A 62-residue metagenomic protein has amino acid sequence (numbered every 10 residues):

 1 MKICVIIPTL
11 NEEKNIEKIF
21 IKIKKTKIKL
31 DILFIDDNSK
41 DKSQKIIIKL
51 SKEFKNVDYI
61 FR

Functional and structural regions predicted by a protein language model:
M1-K2, K25, K52-E53: Short, Lys/Arg-enriched, disordered terminal segments
K2-C4, D31: Cell-envelope/extracellular polymer assembly enzymes that use nucleotide-activated donors
T9, I35-D37, R62: Conserved sequence signature across two-component system core domains
L10-E13, K40: Onset of an N-terminal alpha helix
E12-T26, I46: Short, well-formed alpha-helical segments that are part of the catalytic scaffolds of diverse glycosyltransferases
I28-F34: A short, compositionally biased N-terminal segment around positions ~18-40 that is enriched in charged/polar residues
L30, Q44-R62: Conserved donor nucleotide-binding strand/loop of the catalytic core
D36-Q44: A conserved acidic beta->alpha catalytic loop
